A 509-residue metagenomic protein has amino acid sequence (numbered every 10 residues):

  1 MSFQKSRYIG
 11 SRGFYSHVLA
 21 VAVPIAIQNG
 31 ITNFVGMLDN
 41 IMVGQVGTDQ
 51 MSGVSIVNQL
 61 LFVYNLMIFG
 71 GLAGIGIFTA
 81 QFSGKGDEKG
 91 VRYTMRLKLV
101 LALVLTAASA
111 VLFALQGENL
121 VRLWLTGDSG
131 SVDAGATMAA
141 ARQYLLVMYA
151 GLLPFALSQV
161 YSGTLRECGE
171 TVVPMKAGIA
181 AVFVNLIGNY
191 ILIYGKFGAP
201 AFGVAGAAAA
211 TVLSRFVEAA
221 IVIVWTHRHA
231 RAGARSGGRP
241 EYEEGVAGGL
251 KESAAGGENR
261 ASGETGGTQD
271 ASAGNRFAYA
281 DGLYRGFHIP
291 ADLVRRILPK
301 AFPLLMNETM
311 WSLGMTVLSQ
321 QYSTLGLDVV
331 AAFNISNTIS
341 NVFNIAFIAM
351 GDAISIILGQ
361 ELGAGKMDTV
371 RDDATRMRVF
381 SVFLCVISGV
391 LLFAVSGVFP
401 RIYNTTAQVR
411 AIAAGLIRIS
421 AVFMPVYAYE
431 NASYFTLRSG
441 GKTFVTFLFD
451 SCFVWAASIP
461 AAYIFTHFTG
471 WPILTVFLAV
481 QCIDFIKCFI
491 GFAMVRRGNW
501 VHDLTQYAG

Functional and structural regions predicted by a protein language model:
M1-A22, T79-G151, P200-A301, L358-F423 (+1 more regions): Short alpha-helical transmembrane segments in multi-pass integral membrane proteins
A20-D39, V147, S158, A181 (+4 more regions): Transmembrane helical elements of multi-pass membrane transporters/channels
I25, N29, N40-I41, N58 (+16 more regions): Transmembrane alpha-helix boundary and packing residues in multipass membrane permease domains and related
A26, G30, F34, L38 (+18 more regions): Generic alpha-helical transmembrane segments of integral inner-membrane proteins, especially permease/transport modules
G30, F34-S52, V121-G135, I193-F202 (+5 more regions): Helix-terminus/linker motif at the lipid-water interface of multi-pass membrane proteins
M51-V111, F155-P174, A332-S396, Y427-T446: Small-residue-rich hydrophobic transmembrane alpha-helices
L72, G76, V147-R166, P174-N185 (+6 more regions): Short runs within selected transmembrane alpha-helices of multi-pass transporters and secretion channels
